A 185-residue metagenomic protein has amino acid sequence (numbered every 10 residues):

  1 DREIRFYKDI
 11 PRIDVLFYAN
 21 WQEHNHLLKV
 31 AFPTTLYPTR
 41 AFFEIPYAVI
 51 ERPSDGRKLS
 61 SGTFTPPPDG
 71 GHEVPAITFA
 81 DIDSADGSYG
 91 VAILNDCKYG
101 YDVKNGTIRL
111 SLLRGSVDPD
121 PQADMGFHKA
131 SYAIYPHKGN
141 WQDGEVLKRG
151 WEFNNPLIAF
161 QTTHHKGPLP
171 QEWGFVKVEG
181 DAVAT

Functional and structural regions predicted by a protein language model:
D1-T185: C-terminal (or distal) subdomains of carbohydrate-active enzymes
